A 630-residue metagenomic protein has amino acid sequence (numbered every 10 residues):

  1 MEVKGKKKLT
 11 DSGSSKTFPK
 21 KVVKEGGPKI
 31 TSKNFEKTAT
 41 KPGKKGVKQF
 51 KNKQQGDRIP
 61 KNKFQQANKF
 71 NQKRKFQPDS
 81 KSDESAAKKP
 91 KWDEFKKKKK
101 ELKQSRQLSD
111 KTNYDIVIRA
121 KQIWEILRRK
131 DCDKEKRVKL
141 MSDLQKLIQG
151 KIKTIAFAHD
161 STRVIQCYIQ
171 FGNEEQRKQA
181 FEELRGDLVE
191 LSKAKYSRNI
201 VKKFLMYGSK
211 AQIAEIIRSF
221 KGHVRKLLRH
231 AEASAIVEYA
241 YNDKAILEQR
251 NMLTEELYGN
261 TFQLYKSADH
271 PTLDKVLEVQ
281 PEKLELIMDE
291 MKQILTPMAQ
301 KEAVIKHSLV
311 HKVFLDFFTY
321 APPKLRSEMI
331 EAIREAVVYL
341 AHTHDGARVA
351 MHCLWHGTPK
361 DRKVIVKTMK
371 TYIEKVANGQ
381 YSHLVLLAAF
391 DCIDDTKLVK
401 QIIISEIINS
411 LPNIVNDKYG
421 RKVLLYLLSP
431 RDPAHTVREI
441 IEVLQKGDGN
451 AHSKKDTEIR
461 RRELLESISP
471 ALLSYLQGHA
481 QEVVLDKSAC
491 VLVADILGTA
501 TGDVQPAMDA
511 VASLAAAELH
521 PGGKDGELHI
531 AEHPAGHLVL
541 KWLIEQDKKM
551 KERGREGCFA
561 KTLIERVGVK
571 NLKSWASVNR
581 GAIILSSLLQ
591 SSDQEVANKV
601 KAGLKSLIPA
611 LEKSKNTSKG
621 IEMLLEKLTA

Functional and structural regions predicted by a protein language model:
E2-A630: Eukaryotic gene-expression regulator signature that favors modular helical reader/repeat domains and their
